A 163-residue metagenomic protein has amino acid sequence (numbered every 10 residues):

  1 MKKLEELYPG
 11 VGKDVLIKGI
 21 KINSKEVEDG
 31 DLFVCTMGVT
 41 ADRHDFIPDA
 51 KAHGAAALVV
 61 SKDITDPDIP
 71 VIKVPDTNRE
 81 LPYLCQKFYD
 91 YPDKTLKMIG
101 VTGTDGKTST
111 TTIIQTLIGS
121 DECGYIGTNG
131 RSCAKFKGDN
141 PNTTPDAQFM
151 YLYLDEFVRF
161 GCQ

Functional and structural regions predicted by a protein language model:
M1-Y83, K87: N-terminal leader/targeting and accessory segments in enzymes
L81-Q163: Phosphate-binding loop of NTP-binding sites
